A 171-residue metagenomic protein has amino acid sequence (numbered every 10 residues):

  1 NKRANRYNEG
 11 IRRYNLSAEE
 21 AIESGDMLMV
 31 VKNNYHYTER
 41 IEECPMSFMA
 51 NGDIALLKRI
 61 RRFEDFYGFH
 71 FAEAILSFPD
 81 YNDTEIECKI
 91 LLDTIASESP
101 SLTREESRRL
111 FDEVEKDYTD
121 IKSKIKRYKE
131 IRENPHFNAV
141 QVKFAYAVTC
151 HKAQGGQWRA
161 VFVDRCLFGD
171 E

Functional and structural regions predicted by a protein language model:
K2-E171: Core RecA-like ATPase module of SF1/SF2 helicases and allied nucleic-acid translocases
